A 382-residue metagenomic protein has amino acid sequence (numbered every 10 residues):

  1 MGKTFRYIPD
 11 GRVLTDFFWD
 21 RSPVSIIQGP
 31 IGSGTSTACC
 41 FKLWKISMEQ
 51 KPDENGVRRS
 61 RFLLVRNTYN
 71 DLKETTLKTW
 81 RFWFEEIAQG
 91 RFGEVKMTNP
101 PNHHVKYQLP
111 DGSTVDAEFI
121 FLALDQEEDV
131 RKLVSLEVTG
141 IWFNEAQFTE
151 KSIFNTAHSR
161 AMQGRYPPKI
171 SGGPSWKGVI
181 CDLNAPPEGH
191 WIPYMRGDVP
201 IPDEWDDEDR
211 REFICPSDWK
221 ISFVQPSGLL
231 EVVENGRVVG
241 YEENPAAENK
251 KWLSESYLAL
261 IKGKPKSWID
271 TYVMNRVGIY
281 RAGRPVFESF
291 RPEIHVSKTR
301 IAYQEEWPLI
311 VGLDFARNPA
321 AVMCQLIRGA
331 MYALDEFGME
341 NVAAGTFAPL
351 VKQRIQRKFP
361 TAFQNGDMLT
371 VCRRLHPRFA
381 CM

Functional and structural regions predicted by a protein language model:
M1-V24: Pre-P-loop entry segment of helicase/translocase ATPase cores
P23-N102: Conserved P-loop
N70, N144-F148: Catalytic acidic motif of RecA-like/P-loop NTPases
D71-T139: Inter-Walker segment of RecA-like/P-loop motor cores
G140, F148-E248: ASCE P-loop NTPase helicase motor core
V233-G312: ATPase catalytic-site recognition across NTP-hydrolyzing enzymes
Q304-L326: Gly/Thr-rich phosphate-binding beta-strand-loop-beta motif of the actin/hexokinase/Hsp70
I327-M382: Mg2+-dependent endonuclease catalytic cores in nucleic-acid-processing enzymes, primarily RNase H-like
